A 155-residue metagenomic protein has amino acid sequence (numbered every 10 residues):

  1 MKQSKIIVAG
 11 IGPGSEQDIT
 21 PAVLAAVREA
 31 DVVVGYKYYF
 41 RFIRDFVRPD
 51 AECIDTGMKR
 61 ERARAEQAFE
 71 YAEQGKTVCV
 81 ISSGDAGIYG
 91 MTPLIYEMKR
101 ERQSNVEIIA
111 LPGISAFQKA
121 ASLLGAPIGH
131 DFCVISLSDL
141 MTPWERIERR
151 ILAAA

Functional and structural regions predicted by a protein language model:
M1-L111, K119: Class I S-adenosyl-L-methionine
K2-V8, E107, S115-A155: Beta-strand/loop-alpha-helix module characteristic of Rossmann-like adenine-cofactor folds
